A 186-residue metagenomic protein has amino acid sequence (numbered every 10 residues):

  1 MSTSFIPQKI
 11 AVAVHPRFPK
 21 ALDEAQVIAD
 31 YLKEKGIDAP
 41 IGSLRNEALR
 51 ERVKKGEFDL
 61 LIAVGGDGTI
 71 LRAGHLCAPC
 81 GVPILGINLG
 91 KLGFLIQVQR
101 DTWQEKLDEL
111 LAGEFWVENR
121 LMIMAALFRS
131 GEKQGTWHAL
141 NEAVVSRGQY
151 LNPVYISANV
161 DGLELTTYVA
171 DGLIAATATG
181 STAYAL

Functional and structural regions predicted by a protein language model:
M1-L60, V64, R100-W116, L127-W137: ATP/NTP phosphate-donor binding region
A21, G68-A73, S181-L186: Short glycine/serine/threonine-rich phosphate/pyrophosphate-binding segments that cradle anionic phosphate groups
E24-Q26, A73-C77, Q97-Q99, L186: Short amphipathic alpha-helical segments
Q26-Y31, A78-P79, V160-D161: Short, solvent-exposed amphipathic alpha-helical segments in soluble enzyme and RNA/protein-processing domains
R72-F94: Gly/Ser-rich helix-loop-strand patches that form or flank binding pockets for ribonucleotide-derived cofactors
L92-D171: Catalytic core of DAGKc-family lipid kinases
G172-T177: AMP-binding/adenylate-forming core of the ANL superfamily
